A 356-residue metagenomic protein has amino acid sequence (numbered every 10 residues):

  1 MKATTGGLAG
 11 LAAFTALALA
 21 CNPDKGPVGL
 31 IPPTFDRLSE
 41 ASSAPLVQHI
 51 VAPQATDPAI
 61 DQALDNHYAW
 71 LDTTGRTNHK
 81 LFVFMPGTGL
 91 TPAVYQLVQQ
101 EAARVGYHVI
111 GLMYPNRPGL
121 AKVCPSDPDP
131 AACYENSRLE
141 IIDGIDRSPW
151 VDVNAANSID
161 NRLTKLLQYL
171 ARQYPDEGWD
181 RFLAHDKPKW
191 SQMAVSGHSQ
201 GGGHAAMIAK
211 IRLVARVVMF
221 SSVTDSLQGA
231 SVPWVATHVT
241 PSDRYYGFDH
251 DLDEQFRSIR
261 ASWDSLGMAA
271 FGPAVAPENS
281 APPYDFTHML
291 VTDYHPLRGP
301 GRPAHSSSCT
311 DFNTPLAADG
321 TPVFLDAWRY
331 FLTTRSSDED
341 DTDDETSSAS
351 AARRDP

Functional and structural regions predicted by a protein language model:
A18-A20: C-terminal motif of bacterial Sec signal peptides marking the signal peptidase cleavage site
G29-R76: N-terminal cap/lid segment of alpha/beta-hydrolase-fold proteins
H79-G87: Short beta-strand element of the alpha/beta-hydrolase
Y95-I110: Short amphipathic alpha-helix adjacent to the substrate-entry channel of hydrolases
G106-L120: Conserved alpha/beta-hydrolase
A131-D186: Alpha/beta-hydrolase active-site loop
S196-G201, A205: Gly/Ala-rich beta-loop-alpha elbow adjacent to hydrolase catalytic centers
A215-N313: The feature captures the conserved acid-bearing segment of alpha/beta-hydrolase catalytic domains
